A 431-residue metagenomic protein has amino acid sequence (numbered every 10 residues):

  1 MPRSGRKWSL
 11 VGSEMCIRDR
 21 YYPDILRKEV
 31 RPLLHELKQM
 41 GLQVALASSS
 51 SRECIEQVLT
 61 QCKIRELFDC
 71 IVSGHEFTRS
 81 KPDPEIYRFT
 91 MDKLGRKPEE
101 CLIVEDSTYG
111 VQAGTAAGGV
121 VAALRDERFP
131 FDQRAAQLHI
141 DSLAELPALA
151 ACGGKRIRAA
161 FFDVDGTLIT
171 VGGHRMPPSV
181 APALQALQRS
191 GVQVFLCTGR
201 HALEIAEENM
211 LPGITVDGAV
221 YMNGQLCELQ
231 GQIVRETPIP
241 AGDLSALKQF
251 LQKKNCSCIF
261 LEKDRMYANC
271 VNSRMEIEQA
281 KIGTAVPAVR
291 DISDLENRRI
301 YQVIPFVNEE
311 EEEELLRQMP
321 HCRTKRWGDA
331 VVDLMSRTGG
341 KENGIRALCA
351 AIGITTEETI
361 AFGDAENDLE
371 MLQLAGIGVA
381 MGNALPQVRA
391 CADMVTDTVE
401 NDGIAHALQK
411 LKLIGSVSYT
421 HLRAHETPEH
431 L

Functional and structural regions predicted by a protein language model:
P2-G12, I17, Y419-L422, E426-L431: Single conserved hydrophobic/aromatic residue that forms the stacking wall/gate of nucleotide- or nucleobase-binding
S13-E14, R18-R31, M40-L42, I157-R175 (+2 more regions): Metal-dependent phosphoesterase signature
R20-L46, R52, E56, G173-S190 (+2 more regions): Short, acidic loop-to-helix structural element flanking the phosphoryl-transfer center in phosphate-processing enzymes
P23, A45, S51-L102, T108-Q112 (+6 more regions): Substrate-recognition "cap/lid" segment bordering the active-site pocket of phosphatases
R31, H35-A45, S49-E76, L94 (+2 more regions): Substrate-recognition/cap helix-loop segment adjacent to the acidic, metal-dependent catalytic center of Asp-based
R96, F250-M371, N383: Conserved acidic, metal-coordinating active-site core of Asp-based, Mg2+-dependent phosphoryl-transfer enzymes
R134-A159, P177, L334-Y419: Mg2+-dependent phosphoryl-transfer enzymes with acidic/Ser/Thr/Gly-rich catalytic loops
R175-R274: Active-site phosphate-binding/coordination module
